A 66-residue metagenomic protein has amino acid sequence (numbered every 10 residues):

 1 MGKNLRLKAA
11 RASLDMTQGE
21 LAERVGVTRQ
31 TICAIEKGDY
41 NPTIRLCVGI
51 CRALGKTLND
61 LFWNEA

Functional and structural regions predicted by a protein language model:
M1-S13: A short, Lys/Arg-rich alpha-helix, primarily the initiator
A12, E23, R52: Alpha-helical residues within the helix-turn-helix
D15-C33: Short alpha-helical DNA-recognition segment
R45-D60: DNA major-groove recognition helix of helix-turn-helix/homeodomain DNA-binding modules
D60-A66: Short amphipathic recognition helices of helix-turn-helix/homeodomain-type DNA-binding modules
